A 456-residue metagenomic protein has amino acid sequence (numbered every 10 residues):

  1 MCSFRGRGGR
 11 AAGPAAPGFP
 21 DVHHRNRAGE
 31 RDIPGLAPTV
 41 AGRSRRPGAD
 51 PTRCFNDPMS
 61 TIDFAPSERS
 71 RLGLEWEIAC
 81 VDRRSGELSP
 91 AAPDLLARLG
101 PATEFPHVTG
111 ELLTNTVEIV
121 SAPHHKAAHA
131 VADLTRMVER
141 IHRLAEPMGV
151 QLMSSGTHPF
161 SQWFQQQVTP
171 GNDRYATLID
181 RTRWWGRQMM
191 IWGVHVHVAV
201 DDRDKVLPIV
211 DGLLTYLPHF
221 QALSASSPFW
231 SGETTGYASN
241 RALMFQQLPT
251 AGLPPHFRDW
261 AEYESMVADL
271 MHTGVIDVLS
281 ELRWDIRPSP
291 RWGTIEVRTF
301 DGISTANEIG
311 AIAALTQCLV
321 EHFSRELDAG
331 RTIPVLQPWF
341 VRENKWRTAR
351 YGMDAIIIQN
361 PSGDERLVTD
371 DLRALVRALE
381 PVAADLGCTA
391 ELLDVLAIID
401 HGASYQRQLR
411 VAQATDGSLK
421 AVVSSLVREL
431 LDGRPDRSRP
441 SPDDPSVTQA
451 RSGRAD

Functional and structural regions predicted by a protein language model:
M1-T52: Compositionally biased, low-complexity flexible segments
D57-M148, L178, F245-D456: C-terminal accessory/tail domains of diverse enzymes
H124-I191: Well-ordered mid-protein domain cores that form the structural environment of catalytic cofactors
L134, N172-R181, V200-Q221, S304-Q317: Helical (often loop-to-helix) elements that flank the catalytic cores of nucleotide-handling enzymes
H158-Q162, S227-Y237, T332-F340: Short proline/glycine- and acidic-rich turn/helix-capping motifs at secondary-structure junctions
F164-A176, G236-P249: Short, low-order "capping/linker" segments at domain edges
V196: An acidic/histidine-cluster motif and surrounding catalytic segment that typifies divalent-metal-assisted enzyme active
R203-K205, D211, Q221-A242: Glycine-rich, mobile lid/loop segments that gate access to catalytic sites or pores
